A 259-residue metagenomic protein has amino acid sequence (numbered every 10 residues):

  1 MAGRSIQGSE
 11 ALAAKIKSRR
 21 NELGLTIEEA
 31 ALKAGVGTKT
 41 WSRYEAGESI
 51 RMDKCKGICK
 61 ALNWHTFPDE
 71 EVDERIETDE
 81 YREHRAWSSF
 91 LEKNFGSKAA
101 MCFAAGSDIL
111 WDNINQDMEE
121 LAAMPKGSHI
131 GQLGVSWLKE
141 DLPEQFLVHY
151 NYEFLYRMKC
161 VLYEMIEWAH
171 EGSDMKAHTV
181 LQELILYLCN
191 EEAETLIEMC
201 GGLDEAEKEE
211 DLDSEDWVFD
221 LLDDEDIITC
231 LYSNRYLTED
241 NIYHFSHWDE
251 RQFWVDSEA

Functional and structural regions predicted by a protein language model:
M1-E22: A short, Lys/Arg-rich alpha-helix, primarily the initiator
Q7, K60-L237, V255: Charged, helix-prone or intrinsically disordered regulatory segments positioned adjacent to compact structured domains
N21, L32, K60: Alpha-helical residues within the helix-turn-helix
T26-A31: Short alpha-helical "recognition helix" segments of helix-turn-helix
L32-I50: Recognition helix of helix-turn-helix/homeodomain-like DNA-binding domains that insert into the DNA major groove
S42-R43, M52, K56, E70: Key DNA-contacting residues within the recognition helix of helix-turn-helix
W248-A259: Short acidic DE-rich linear segments
